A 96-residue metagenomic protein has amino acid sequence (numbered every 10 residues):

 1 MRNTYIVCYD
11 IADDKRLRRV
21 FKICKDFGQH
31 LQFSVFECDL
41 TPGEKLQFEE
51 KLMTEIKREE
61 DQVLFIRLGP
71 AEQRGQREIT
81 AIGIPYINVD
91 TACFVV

Functional and structural regions predicted by a protein language model:
M1-V35, D39-G43: Extended, hydrophobic alpha-helical segments
V20, F36, E49, A92-C93: Generic ordered-secondary-structure signal
K22-I23, E49-T54, T80-I82: Intrinsically disordered, low-complexity boundary segments flanking structured domains
V35-D61, L68-G69: Short, intrinsically disordered low-complexity segments
E55-V96: C-terminal structural segments of small proteins and small subunits
